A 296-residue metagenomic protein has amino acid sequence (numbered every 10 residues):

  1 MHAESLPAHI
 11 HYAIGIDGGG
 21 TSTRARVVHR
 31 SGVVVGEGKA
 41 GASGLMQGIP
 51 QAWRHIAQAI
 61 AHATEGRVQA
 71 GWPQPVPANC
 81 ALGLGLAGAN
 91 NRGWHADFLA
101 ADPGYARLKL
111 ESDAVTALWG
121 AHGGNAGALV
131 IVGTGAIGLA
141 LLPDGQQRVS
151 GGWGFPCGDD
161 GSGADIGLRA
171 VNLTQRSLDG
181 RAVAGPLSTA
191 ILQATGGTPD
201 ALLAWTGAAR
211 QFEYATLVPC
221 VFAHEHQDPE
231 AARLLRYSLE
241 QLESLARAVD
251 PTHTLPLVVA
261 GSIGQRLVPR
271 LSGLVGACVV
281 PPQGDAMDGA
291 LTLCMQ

Functional and structural regions predicted by a protein language model:
M1-G66, W72-A78, A121-A128, V171-Q296: ATP-binding/phosphotransfer module of carbohydrate and carboxylate kinases, centering on a glycine-rich
R67-W72, C80-N90: Short hydrophobic interaction/assembly module
A81, R107-K109, P256: Proline-centered loop/turn at the N-terminus of a beta-strand
G83-N90, V132-G135, T254-G264: Glycine-rich beta-strand-to-loop/alpha-helix junction loops that act as flexible
L86-A184: Phosphate-binding/catalytic loop of phosphoryl-transfer enzymes
